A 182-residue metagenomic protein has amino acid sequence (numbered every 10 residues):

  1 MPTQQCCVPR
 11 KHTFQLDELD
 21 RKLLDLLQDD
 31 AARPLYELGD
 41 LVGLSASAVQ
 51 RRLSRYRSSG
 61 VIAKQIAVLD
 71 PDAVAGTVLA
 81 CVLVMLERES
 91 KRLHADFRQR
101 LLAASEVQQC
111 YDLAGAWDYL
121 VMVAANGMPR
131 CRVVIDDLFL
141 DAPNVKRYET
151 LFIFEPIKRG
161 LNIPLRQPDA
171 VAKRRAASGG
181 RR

Functional and structural regions predicted by a protein language model:
M1-R182: A compositional/biophysical signature of low hydrophobicity enriched in polar/charged and small residues
